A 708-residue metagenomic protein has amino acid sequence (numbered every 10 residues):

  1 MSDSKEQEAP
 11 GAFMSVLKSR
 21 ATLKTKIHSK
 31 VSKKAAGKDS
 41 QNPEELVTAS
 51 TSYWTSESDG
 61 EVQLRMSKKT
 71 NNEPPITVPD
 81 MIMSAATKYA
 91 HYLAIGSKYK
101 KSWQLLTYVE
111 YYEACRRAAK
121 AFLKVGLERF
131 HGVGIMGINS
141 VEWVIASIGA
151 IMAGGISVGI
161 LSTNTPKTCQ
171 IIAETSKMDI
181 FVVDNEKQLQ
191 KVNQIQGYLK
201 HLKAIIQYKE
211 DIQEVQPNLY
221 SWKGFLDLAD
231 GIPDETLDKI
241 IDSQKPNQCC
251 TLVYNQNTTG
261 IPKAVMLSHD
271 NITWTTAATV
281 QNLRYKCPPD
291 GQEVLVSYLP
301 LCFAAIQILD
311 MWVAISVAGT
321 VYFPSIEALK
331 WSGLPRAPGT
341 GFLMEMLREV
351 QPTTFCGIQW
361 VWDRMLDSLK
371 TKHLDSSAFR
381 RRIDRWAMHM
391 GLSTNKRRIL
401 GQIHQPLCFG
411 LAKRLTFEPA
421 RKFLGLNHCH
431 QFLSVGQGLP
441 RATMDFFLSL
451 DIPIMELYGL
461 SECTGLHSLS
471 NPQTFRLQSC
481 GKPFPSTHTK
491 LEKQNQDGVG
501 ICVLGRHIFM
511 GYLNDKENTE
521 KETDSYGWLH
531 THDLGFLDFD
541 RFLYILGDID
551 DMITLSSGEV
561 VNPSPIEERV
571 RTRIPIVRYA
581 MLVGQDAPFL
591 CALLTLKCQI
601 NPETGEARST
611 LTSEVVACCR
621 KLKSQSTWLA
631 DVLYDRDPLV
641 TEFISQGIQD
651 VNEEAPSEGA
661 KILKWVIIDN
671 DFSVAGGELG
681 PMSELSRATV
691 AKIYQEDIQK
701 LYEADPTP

Functional and structural regions predicted by a protein language model:
S2-S50, I148, M152-L228, I240 (+1 more regions): Structural core segment of the AMP-binding/adenylate-forming
S52-R65, M81-L106, K124, Q213 (+2 more regions): AMP-dependent adenylate-forming
T70-P74, H91-I148, T165-Q170, S221-A229 (+2 more regions): Conserved AMP-binding/adenylate-forming core of the ANL superfamily
A90-L93, Q207, Y220-K223, D227-Y254 (+2 more regions): Conserved pre-ATP/AMP-binding loop-to-beta segment of ANL
L105-V109, C250-A277: Conserved AMP-binding A3 loop
T273-V294, L301-E418, H428: Conserved AMP-binding/adenylation subdomain of ANL enzymes
P483, T487-K490, Q496-L555: Conserved ATP-binding/catalytic segment of the ANL
I553, Y579-V583, S645-P708: Conserved C-terminal "lid"/linker of ANL adenylate-forming enzymes
